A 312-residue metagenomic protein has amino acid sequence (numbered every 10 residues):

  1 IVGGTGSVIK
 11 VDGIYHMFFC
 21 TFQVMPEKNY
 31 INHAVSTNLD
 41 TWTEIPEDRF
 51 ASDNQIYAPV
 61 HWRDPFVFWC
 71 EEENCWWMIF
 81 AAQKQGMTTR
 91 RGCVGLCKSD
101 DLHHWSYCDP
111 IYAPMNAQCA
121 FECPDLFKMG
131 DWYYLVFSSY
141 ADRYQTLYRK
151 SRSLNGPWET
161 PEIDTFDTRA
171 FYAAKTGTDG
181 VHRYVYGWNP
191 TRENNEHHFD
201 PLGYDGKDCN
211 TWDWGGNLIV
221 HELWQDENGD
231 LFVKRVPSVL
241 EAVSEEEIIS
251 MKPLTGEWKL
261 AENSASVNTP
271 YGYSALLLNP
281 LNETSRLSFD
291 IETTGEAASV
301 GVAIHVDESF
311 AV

Functional and structural regions predicted by a protein language model:
I1-V312: Carbohydrate-active catalytic/glycan-binding domains of CAZyme proteins, especially the secreted or lumenal ectodomains
